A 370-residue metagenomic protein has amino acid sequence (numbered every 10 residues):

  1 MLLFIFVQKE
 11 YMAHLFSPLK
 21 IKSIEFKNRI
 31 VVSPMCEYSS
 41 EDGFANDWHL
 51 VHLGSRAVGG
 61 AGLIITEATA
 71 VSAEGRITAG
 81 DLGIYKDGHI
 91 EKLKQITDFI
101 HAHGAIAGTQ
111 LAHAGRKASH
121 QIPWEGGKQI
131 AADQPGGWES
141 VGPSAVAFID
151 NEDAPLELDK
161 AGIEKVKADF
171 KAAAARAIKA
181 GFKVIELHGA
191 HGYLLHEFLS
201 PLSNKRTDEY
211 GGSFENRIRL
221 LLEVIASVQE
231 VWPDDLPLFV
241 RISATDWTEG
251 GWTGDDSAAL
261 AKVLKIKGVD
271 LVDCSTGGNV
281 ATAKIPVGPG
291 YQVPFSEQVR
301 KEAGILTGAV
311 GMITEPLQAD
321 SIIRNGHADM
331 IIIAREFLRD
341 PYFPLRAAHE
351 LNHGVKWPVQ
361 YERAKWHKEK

Functional and structural regions predicted by a protein language model:
F6-K370: Flavin-dependent oxidoreductase catalytic cores
